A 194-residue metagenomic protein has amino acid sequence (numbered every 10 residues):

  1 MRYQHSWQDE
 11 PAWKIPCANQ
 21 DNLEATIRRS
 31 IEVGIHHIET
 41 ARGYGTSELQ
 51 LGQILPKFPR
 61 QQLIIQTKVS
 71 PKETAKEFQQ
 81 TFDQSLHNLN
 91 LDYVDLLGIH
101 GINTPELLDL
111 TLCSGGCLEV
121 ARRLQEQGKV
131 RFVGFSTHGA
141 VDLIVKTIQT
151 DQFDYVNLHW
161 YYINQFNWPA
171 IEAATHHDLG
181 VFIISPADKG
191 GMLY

Functional and structural regions predicted by a protein language model:
M1-D21, Q66-Q79, P105-L110: Active-site mouth loops of central-metabolism enzymes
M1-Q62: N-terminal binding-site loop/beta-alpha segment at the start of enzyme catalytic domains that lines or forms
A12-S30, T74-N90, H138-I148: Short, acidic/polar
Q20, I102-Y194: Beta/alpha (TIM)-barrel catalytic core signal, keyed to glycine-rich beta->alpha loops juxtaposed to Asp/Glu that bind
S30, I38, L51, I65 (+5 more regions): Conserved, mostly hydrophobic/aromatic
E32, G52-Q62, D83-D92, T147-D151 (+1 more regions): Acidic (Asp/Glu)-rich catalytic clusters
I35, L91-V94, V130, F153: A structural motif
H87-D109: Active-site groove signature of glycoside hydrolases
